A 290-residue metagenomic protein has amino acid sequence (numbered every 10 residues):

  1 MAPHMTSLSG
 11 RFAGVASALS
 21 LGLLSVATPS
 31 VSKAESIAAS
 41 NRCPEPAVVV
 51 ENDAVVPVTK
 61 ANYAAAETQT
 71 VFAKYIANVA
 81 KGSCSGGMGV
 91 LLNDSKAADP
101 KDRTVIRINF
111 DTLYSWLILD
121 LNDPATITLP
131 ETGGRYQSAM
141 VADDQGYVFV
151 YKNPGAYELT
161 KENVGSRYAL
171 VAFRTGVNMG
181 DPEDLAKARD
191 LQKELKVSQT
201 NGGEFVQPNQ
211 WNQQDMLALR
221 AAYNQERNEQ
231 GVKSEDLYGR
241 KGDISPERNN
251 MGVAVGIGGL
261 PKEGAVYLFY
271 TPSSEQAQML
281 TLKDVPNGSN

Functional and structural regions predicted by a protein language model:
M1-S9: N-terminal secretory signal peptides that target proteins for export/translocation
A2, T28, C43-E45: Intrinsic-disorder/low-complexity coil detector
G14-S25: Bacterial N-terminal signal peptides
V26-A38: Signal peptide processing junction and immediate N-terminal pro/mature segment of secreted/exported proteins
E35-N290: A compositional/structural signature for long, glycine/proline-rich flexible linkers and loops on extracytoplasmic
